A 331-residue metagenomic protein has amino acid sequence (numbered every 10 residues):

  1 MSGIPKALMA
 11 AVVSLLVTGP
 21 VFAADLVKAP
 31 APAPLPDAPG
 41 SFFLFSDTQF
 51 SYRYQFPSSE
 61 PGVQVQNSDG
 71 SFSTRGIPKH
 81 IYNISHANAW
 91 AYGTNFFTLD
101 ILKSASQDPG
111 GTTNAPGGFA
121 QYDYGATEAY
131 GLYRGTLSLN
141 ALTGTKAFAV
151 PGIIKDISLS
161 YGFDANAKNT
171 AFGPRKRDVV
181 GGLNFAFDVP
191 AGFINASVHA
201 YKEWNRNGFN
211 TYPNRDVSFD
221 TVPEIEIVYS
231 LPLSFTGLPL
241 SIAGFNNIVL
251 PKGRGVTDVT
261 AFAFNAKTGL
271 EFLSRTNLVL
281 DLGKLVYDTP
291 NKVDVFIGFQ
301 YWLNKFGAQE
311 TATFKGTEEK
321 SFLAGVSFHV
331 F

Functional and structural regions predicted by a protein language model:
M1-F43: Cleavable N-terminal export/targeting peptides
P36-S46, A87-F97, L139-S158, A186-A196 (+3 more regions): Short loop/turn motifs that connect adjacent beta-strands in outer-membrane beta-barrel proteins
Y52-S58, I101-A105, Y161-N169, A200-R206 (+4 more regions): Transmembrane beta-strands of outer-membrane beta-barrel pores
F56-I81, G118-A120: Surface-exposed strand-loop-strand hairpins of Gram-negative outer-membrane beta-barrel proteins
P78-Y82, G125-Y133, G173-G181, F219-I225 (+3 more regions): Residues that define the transmembrane beta-barrel architecture of outer-membrane proteins
I84-N88, Y133-A141, G181-F187, A200 (+4 more regions): Residues on the lipid-exposed face of transmembrane beta-strands in outer-membrane beta-barrel proteins
W204-D294, V330: Outer-membrane beta-barrel transmembrane domain signature
G269, L278-F331: Predominantly the C-terminal beta-signal and adjacent terminal strand-loop region of outer-membrane beta-barrel
